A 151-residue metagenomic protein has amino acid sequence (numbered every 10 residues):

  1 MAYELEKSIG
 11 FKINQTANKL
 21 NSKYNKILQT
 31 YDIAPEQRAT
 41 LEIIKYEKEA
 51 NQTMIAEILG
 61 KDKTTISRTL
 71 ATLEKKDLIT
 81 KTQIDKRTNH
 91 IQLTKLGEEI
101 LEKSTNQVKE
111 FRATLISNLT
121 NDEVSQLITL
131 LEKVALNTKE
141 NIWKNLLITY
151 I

Functional and structural regions predicted by a protein language model:
M1, D122-I151: C-terminal regulatory/oligomerization modules of transcriptional regulators
M1-Y31, L93, T149-Y150: N-terminal leader segment of winged-helix/HTH proteins
G10, N14, L41, E98-L101: Alpha-helical transmembrane segments of multi-pass integral membrane proteins
N14, E42-Y46, T105, E132: Short, locally clustered residues in the helix-turn-helix/winged-helix DNA-binding domain
N18, S22-T65, D77: N-terminal helix-turn-helix DNA-binding core of bacterial DNA-binding proteins
N21, A71-E132, L136: Charged, amphipathic alpha-helical coiled-coil/dimerization segments
E57, R68, T129: DNA-binding alpha-helical recognition surfaces that contact promoter or target DNA
